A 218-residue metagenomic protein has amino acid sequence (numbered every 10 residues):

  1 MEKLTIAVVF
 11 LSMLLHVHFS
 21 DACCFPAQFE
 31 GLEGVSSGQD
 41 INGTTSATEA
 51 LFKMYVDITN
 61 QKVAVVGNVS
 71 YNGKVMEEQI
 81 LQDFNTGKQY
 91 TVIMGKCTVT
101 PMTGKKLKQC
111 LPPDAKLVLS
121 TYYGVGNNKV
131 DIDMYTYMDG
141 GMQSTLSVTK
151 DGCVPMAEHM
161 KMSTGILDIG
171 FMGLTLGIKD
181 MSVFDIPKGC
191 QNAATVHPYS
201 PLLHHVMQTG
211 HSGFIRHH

Functional and structural regions predicted by a protein language model:
E2, H16-F25, P113-D131, D139-S144 (+1 more regions): Non-transmembrane domains of secretory- and envelope-associated proteins
E2-F10: Sec-dependent signal peptide recognition, specifically the positively charged N-region followed immediately by
L11-G38: N-terminal signal peptide
M13-H18, K88-V92, P101-K105, K179-F184: Secretory-pathway extracellular proteins and peptide precursors enriched for disulfide-bonded cysteines
G34-Q39, A64-S70, T91, I132-G140 (+1 more regions): Short beta-strand segments that buttress and anchor functional surface loops
G38-V56, L146: Short, solvent-exposed loop/hinge segments that bridge or flank secondary-structure elements
A50-D114, M160-D168: An acidic-aromatic
N85, T103-K108, T149-G152, G173-L176: A short, sequence-level motif marking secondary-structure junctions
